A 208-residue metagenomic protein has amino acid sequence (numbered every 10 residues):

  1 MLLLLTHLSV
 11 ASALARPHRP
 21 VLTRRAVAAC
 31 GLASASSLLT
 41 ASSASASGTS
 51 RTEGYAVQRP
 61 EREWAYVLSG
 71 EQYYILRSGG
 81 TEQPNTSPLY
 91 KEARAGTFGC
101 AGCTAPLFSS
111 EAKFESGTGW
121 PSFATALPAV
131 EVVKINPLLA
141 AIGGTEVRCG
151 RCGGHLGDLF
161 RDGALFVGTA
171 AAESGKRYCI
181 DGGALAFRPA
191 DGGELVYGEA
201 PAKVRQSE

Functional and structural regions predicted by a protein language model:
M1-H18: N-terminal chloroplast transit peptides
T6, T23, T81: Ser/Thr-centric signal marking residues that sit in or immediately flank functional binding/regulatory motifs
L8, A41-S42: N-terminal signal peptide c-region/cleavage motif recognized by signal peptidases
L14-R19, T49, E208: Basic/polar N-terminal segments that are highly enriched at the extreme N-terminus, encompassing both cleavable
R16-A33: N-terminal secretory signal peptides and thylakoid transit peptides that target proteins across membranes
S45-P60: Short, contiguous pre-domain boundary segments
A56-G99, T104-E208: A short Gly-Trp-Pro
